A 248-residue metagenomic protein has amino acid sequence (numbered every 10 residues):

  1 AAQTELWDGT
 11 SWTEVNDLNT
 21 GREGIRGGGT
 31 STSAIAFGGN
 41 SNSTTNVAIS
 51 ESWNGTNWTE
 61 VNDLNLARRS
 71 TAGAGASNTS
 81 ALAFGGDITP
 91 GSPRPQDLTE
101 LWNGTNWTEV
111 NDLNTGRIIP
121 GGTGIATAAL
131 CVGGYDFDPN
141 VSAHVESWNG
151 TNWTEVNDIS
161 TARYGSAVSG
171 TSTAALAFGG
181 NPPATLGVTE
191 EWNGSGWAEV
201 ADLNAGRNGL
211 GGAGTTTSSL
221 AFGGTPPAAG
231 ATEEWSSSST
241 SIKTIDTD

Functional and structural regions predicted by a protein language model:
A1-D248: Polar, enzyme-active/binding microenvironments
